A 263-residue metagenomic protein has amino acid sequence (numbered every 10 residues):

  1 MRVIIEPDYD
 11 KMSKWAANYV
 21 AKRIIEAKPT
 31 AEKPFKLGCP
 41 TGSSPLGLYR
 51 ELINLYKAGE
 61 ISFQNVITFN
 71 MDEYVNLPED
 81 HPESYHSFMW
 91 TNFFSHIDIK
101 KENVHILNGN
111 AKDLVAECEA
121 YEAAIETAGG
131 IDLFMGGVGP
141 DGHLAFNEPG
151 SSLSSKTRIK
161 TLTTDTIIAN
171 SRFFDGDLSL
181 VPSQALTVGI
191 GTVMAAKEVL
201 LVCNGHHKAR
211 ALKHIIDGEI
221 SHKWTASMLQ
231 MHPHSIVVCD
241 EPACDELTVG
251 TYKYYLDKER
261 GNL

Functional and structural regions predicted by a protein language model:
M1-K36: N-terminal glycine-/serine-/threonine-rich phosphate-binding loop
E26-K57: Glycine-rich N-terminal segment of FAD-binding domains in flavoprotein oxidoreductases, spanning the beta-loop-helix
C39-S44, V138-P140, N204: Glycine-rich beta-strand-to-loop/alpha-helix junction loops that act as flexible
R50-S62, Y85-S87, P149-R158: A glycine- and small-aliphatic-rich helix-loop capping segment at beta-alpha/alpha-beta transitions that lines
I61-M135, T251, L256-L263: Ligand-binding beta-strand-loop-alpha-helix segment within the catalytic cores of soluble metabolic enzymes
G129-S154: Glycine-rich phosphate-binding loop
A145-I190: Class I SAM-dependent methyltransferase SAM-binding "motif I" and its flanking Rossmann-like core
A195-L263: ATP/nucleoside-binding phosphotransfer catalytic cores, i.e., glycine-rich phosphate-binding loops
